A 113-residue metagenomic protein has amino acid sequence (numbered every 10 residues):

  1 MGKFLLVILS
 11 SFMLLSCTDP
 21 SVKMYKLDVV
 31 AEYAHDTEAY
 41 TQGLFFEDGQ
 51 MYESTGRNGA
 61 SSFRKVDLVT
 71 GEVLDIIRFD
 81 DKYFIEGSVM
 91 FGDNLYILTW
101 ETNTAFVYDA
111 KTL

Functional and structural regions predicted by a protein language model:
G2-I8: Sec-dependent signal peptide recognition, specifically the positively charged N-region followed immediately by
I8, L98, A105-F106, K111: Extracellular-facing segments of soluble proteins and assemblies that are Gly/Ser/Thr-biased and enriched in aromatics
M13-S16: C-terminal motif of bacterial Sec signal peptides marking the signal peptidase cleavage site
P20-E38, L68-L74: A short helix->beta-strand "capping" segment at the edge of beta-propeller domains
V30-S62, I77-V89: Beta-strand-rich domains and repeat architectures in extracellular enzymes and scaffolds, especially beta-propellers
E53-R57, L95-N103: Conserved beta-strand positions in repeat-built beta-propeller and related beta-rich domains
A60-R64, N103-V107: Structural motif
D67-G71, D109-L113: Short loop/turn segments that connect beta-strands within beta-propeller blades
